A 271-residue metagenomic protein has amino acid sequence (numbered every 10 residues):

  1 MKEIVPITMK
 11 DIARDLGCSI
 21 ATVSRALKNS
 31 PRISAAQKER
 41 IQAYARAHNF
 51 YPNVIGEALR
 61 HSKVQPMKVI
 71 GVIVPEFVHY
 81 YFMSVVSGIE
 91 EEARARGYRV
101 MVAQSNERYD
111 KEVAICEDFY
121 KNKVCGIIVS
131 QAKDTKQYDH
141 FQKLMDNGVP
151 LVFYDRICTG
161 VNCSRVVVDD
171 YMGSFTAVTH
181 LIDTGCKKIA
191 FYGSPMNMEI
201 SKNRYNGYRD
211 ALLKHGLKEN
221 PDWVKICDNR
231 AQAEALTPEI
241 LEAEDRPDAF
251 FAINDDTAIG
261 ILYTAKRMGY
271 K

Functional and structural regions predicted by a protein language model:
M1-E3, D15, A47, V54 (+4 more regions): Bacterial carbohydrate/catabolite-sensing allosteric modules
M1-P66: N-terminal helix-turn-helix DNA-binding module of bacterial transcription factors
D15, I20-S24, R60-V78, H180 (+1 more regions): Short beta-strand segments enriched in small/hydrophobic residues
A58, Y81-S84, K111, K136 (+3 more regions): Phosphate- and divalent-cation-binding pockets in alpha/beta enzyme and binding domains that engage nucleotide-derived
V74-E91: N-terminal winged-helix
N106-Y109, A132-T135, D256: Short beta->alpha connector loops
I127: Intrinsically disordered, low-complexity polar regions and short flexible loop motifs
T135-K143: Active-site-adjacent beta->alpha loops and helix N-cap segments on the catalytic face of soluble alpha/beta enzymes
